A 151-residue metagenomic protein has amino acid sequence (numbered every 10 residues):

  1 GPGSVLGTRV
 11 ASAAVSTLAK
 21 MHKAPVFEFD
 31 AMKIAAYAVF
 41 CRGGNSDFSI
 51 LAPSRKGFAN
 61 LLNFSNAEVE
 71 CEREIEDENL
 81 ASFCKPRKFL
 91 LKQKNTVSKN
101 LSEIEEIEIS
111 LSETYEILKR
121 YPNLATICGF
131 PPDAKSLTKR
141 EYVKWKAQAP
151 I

Functional and structural regions predicted by a protein language model:
G1-E28: DPxDG-like acidic metal-binding loop motif
F27, A31-I151: Oxyanion-binding and handling regions
